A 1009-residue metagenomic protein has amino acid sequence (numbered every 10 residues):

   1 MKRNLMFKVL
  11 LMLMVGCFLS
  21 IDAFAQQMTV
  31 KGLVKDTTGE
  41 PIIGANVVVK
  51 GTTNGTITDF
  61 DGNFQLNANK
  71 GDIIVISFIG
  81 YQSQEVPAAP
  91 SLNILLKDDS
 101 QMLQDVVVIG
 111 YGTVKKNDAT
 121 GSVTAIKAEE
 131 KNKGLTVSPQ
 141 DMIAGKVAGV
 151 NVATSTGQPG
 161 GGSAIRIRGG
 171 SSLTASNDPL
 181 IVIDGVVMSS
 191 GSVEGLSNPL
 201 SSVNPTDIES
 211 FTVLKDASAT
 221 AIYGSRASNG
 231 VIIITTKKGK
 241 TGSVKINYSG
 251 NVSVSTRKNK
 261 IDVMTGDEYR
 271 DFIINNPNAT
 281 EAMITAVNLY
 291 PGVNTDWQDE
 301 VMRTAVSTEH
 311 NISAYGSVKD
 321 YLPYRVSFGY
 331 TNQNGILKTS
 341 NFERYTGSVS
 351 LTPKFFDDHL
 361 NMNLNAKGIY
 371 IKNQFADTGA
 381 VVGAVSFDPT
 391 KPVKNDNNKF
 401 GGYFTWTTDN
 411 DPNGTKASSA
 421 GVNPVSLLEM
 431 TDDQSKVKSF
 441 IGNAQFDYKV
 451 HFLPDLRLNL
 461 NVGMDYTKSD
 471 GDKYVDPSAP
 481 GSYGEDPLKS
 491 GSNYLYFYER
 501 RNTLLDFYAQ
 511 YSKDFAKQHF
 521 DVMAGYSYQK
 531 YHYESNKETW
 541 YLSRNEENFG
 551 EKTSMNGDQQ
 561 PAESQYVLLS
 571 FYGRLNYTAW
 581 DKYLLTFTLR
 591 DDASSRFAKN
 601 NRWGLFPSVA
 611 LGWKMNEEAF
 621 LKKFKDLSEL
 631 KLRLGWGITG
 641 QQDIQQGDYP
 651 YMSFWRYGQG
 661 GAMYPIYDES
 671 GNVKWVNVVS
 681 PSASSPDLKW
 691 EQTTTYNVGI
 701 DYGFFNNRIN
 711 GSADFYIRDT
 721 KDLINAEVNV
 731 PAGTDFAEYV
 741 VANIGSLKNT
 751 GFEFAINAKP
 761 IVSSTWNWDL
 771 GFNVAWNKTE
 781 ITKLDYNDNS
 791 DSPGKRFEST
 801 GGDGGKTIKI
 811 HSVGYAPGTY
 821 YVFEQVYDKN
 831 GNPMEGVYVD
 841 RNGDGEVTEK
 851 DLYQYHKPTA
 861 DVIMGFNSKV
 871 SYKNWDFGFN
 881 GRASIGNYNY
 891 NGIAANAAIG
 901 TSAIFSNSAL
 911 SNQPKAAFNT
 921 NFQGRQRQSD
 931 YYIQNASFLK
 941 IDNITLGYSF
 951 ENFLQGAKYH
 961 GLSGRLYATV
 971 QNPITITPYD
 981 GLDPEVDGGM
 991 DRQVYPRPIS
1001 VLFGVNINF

Functional and structural regions predicted by a protein language model:
M1-F355, L360-I369, D377, G414 (+3 more regions): Short, small/polar-rich motifs associated with maturation and membrane association, primarily at protein termini
V47, I76, I181, V826-Y827 (+2 more regions): Short aromatic-centered micro-motifs
K131, D178, E281-I284, A305-T308 (+13 more regions): Extracellular/periplasmic, surface-exposed regions of secreted and cell-surface proteins
Q140-A144, V741-K748, D788-Y820, K850 (+3 more regions): C-terminal extracellular loops and terminal segments of Gram-negative outer membrane beta-barrel proteins
N247-P291, G647-P650, I761-P858, Y959: Conserved small-residue
G843, F877-K940: C-terminal beta-barrel architecture of Gram-negative outer-membrane proteins
K857-Y890: Glycine-rich, aromatic-lined ligand/substrate-binding cores of catalytic and carbohydrate-binding domains
